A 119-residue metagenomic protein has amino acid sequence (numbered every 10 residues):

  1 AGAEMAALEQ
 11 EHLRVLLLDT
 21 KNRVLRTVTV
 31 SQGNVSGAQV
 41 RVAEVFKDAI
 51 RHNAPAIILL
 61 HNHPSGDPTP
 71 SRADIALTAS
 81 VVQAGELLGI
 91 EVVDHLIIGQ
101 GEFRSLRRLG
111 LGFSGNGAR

Functional and structural regions predicted by a protein language model:
A1-L25: Long amphipathic N-terminal alpha/beta scaffold segment
A3, L17, K21, S31-R119: Active-site-proximal loop/helix of nucleotide/amide-processing enzymes and allied scaffolds
